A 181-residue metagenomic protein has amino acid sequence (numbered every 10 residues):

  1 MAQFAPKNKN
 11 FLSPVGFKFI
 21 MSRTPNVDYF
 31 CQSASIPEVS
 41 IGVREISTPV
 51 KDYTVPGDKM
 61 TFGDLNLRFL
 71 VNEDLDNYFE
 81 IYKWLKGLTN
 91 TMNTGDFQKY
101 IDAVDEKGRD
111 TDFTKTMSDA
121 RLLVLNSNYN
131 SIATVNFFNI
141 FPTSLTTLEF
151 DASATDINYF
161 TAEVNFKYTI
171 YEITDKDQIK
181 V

Functional and structural regions predicted by a protein language model:
M1-V181: Glycine-rich, low-complexity intrinsically disordered segments
